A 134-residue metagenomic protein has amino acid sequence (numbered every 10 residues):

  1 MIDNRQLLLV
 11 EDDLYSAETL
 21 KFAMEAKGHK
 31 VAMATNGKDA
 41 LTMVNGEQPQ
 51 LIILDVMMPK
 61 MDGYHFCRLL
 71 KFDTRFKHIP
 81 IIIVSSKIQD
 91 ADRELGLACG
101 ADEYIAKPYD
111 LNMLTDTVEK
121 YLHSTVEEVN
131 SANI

Functional and structural regions predicted by a protein language model:
E11: Conserved acidic carboxylate
E18-A26: Charged docking surfaces used in two-component/phosphorelay signaling
M33-L51: Acidic, metal-coordinating helix/loop segments flanking the phosphotransfer/catalytic sites of two-component signaling
M58: Receiver (REC) domain active-site loop signature in two-component systems and cognate sites in sensor histidine kinases
Y109-E119: C-terminal output helix
